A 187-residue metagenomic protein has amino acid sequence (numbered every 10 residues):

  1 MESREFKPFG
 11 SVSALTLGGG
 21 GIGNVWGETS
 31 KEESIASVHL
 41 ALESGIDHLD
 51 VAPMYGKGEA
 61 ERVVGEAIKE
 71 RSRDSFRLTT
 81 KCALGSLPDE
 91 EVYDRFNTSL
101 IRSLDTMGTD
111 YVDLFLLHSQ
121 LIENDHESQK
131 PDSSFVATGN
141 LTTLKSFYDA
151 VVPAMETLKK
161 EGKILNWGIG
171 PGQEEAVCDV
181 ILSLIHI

Functional and structural regions predicted by a protein language model:
M1-F76, D110, P153-A154, K160: N-terminal binding-site loop/beta-alpha segment at the start of enzyme catalytic domains that lines or forms
T16, R77-T80, K130-S133: Short, basic/glycine-rich phosphate-binding loops at helix/coil junctions that contact nucleotide phosphates
L17, H186-I187: Adenylate-forming
G20-I22, A52-M54, K81-G85, L117-Q120 (+1 more regions): Active-site beta-loop-alpha junctions enriched in small/polar residues
N24-V25, G56-G58, S86-L87, E123-D125 (+1 more regions): Short catalytic/ligand-binding loop motif for oxyanion handling, primarily in non-cytosolic enzymes, centered on
L49, L78-T79, L165-G168: Structural detector of well-ordered beta-strand residues that form the stable sheet scaffold of enzyme domains
E70-D94, H118-L121: Structural motif corresponding to the early beta-alpha repeats
E90-I185: Glycine/proline-rich, positively charged, aromatic-decorated active-site loop/lid region on the catalytic face
